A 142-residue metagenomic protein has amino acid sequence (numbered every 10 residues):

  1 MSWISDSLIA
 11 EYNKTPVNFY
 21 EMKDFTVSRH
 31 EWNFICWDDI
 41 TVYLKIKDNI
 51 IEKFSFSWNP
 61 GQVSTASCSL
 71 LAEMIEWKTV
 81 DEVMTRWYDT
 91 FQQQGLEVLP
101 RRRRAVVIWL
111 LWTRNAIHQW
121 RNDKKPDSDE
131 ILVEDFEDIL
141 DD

Functional and structural regions predicted by a protein language model:
M1-M22, R29, D81, R86-D142: C-terminal binding/interaction regions
S2, D6, N33-I35, S64: Hydrophobic alpha-helical segments and helix-packing faces
E11, T15-D48, S55: Structured beta-strand/loop patches that form or line metal/cofactor-binding pockets in enzymes
I35, K45-V107: Active-site- and interface-proximal helix/loop "cap" or "latch" segments in soluble metabolic and energy-transducing
